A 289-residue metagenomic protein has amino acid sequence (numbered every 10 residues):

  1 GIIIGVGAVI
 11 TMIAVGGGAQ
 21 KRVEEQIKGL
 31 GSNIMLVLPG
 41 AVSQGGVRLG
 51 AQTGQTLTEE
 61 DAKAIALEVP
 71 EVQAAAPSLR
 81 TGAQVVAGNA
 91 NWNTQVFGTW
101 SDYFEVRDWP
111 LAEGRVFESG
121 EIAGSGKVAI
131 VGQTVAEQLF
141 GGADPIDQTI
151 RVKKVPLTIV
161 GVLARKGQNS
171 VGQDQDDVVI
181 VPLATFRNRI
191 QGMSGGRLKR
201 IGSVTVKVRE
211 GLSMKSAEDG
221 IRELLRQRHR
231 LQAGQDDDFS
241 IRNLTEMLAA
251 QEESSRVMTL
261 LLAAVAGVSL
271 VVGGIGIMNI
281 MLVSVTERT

Functional and structural regions predicted by a protein language model:
G1-V15, Q251-R288: Hydrophobic alpha-helical transmembrane segments of multi-pass inner-membrane transport and secretion
G17-Q95, T99-E105, G120, E137-Q138 (+3 more regions): Hydrophobic, regular-secondary-structure patches
Q26, G31, T56, W100 (+7 more regions): Conserved functional loop/turn residues at catalytic and ligand-binding sites
L36, Q73-A76, G161, T205 (+1 more regions): Residues embedded in well-ordered beta-strands within globular domains across many folds
P70, T94, L157-G161, F239: Small-residue-enriched segments and motifs
W92, R200-V204, D237: Short amphipathic alpha-helical segments
S101-F117, E121, S125-Q232: Mid-to-C-terminal secondary-structure elements that act as membrane-proximal/extracytoplasmic interface segments
T205, S213-M214, I221, Q227 (+1 more regions): Peri-transmembrane interface segments
